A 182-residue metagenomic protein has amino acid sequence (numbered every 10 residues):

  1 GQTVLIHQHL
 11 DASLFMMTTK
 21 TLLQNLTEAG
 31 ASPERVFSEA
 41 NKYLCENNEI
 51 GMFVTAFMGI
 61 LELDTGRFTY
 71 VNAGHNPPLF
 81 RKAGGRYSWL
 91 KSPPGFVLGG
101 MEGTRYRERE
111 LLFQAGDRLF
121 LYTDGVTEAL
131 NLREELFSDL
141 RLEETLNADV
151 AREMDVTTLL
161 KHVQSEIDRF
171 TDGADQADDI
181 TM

Functional and structural regions predicted by a protein language model:
G1-I6, L23-M182: Conserved subregion of the PPM/PP2C metallophosphatase catalytic domain
Q8-M17: Conserved long alpha-helical elements within nucleotide-processing catalytic cores of c-di-GMP signaling and class III
